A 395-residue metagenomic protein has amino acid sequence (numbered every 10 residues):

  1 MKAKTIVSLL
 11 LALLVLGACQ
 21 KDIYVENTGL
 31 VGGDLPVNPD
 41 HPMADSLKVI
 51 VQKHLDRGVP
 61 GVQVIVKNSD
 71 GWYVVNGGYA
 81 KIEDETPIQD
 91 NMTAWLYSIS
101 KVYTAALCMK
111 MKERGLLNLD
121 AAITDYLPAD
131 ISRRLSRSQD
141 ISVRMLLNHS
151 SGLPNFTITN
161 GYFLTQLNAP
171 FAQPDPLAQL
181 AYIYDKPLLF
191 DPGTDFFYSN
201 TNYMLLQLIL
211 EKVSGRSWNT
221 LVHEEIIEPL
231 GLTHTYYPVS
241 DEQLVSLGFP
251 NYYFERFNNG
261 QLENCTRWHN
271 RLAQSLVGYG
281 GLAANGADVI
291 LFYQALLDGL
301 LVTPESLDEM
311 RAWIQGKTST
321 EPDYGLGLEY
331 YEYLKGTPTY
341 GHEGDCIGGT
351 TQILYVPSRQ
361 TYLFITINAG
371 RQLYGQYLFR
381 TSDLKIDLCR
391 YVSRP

Functional and structural regions predicted by a protein language model:
M1-V31: Bacterial Sec-dependent N-terminal signal peptides
C19-G78, T266-P395: Catalytic loop of the DD-peptidase/beta-lactamase superfamily, centered on the K-T-G motif and neighboring
G29-D34, Y79-K81, A122-D130, N160-Q166 (+2 more regions): Short linear capping/connector segments at secondary-structure termini
M43, L47, L96, S100 (+6 more regions): Hydrophobic (often cysteine-bearing) scaffold residues that line and stabilize catalytic clefts of nucleotide/cofactor
V51, V64, D70, T104 (+8 more regions): Residue-level preference for non-acidic, small/hydrophobic
N76, P87, W95, A122-Y126 (+3 more regions): Conserved beta-strand positions that form and line the central face of beta-propeller blades
D84-M145, F190-S199, V277-G280, Q360: Short active-site loop at a secondary-structure junction that contains or immediately precedes the catalytic residue(s)
L135-E343: Short, surface-exposed loop or secondary-structure junction motifs that flank catalytic or metal-binding residues
